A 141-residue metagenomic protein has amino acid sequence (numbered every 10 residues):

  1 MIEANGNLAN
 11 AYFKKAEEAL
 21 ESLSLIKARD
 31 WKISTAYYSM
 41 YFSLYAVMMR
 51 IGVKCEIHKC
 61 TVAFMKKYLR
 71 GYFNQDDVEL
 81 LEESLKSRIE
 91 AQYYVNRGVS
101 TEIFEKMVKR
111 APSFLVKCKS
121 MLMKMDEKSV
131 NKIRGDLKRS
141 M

Functional and structural regions predicted by a protein language model:
M1-M141: Terminal alpha-helical segments
